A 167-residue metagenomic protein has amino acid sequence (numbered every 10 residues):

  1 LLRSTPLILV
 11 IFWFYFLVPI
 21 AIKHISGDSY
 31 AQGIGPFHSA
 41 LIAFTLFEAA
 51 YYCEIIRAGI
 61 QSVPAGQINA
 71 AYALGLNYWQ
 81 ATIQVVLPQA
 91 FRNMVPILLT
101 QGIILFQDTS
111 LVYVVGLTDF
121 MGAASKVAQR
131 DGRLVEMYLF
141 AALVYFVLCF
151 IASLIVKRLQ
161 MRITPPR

Functional and structural regions predicted by a protein language model:
L1-R167: Transmembrane alpha-helices and adjacent helix-loop boundaries
